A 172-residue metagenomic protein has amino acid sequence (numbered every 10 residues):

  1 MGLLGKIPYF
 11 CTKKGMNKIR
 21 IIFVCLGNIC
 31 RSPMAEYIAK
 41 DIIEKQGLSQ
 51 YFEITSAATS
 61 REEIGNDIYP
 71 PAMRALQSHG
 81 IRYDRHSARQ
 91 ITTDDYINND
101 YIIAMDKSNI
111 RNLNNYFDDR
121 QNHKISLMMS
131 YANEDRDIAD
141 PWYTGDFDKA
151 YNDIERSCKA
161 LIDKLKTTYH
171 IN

Functional and structural regions predicted by a protein language model:
L4-N98, D163-N172: Conserved active-site segments centered on acidic
C25, L76, I103-A104, I154: Hydrophobic structural packing positions in well-ordered secondary structure
S32, D106-K107: Helix N-cap/beta->alpha junction signal
Y101, K107-N172: Phosphate-binding/catalytic loops
